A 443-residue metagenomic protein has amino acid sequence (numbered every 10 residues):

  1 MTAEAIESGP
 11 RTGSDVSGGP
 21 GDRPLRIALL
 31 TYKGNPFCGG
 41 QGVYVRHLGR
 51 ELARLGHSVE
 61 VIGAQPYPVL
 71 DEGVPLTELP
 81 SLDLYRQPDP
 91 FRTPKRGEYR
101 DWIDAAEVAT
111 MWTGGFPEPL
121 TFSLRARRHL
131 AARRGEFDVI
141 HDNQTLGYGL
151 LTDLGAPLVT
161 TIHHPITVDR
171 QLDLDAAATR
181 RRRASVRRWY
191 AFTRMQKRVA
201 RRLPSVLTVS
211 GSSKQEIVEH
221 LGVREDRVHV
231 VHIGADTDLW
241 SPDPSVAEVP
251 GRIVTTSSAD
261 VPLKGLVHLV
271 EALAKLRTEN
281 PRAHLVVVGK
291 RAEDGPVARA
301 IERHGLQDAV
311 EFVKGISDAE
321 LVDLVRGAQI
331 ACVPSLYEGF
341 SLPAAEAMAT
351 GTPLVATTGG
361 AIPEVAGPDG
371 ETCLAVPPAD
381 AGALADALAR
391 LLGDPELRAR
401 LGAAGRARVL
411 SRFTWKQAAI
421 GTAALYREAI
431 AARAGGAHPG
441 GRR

Functional and structural regions predicted by a protein language model:
G9, G13, G18-P24, I62-R125: A conserved catalytic-core segment of Leloir-type glycosyltransferases
P90-G114, L154-K197: Acceptor-binding helix/loop patch of EC 2.4 sugar-transfer enzymes, predominantly nucleotide-sugar-dependent
S212, G234: Carbohydrate-associated surface elements
V246-L273: Conserved donor-binding/catalytic core segment of Leloir-type glycosyltransferases
G295-I316: Nucleotide-activated donor-binding/catalytic signature segment of Leloir-type glycosyltransferases, i.e., the conserved
L336: Aromatic "clamp/platform" in nucleotide-sugar-dependent glycosyltransferases that forms part of the donor/acceptor
P353-A356: Short hydrophobic beta-strand element within catalytic cores of glycosyltransferases and related nucleotide-activated
P368-D369, C373-A381, R390-P395: Conserved acidic donor-binding segment of nucleotide-sugar-dependent glycosyltransferases
